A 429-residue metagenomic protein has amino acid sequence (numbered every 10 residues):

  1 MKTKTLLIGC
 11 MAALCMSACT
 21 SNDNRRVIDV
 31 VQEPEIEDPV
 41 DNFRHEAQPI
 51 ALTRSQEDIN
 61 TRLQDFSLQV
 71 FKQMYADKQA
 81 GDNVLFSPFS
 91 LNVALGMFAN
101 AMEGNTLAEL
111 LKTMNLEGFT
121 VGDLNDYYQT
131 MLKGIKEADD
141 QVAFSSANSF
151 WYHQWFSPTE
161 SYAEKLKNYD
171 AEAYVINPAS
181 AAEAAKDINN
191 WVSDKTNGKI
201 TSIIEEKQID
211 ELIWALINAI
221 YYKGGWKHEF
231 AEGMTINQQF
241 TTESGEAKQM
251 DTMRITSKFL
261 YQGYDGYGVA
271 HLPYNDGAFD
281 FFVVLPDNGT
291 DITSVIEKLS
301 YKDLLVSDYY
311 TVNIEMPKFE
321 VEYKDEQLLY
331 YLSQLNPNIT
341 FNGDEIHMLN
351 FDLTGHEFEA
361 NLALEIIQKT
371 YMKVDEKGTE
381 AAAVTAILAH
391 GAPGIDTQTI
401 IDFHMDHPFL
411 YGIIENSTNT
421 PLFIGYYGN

Functional and structural regions predicted by a protein language model:
M1-S17: Sec-dependent bacterial lipoprotein signal peptides
L7, C19-P178: Detector for small/aliphatic-rich hydrophobic stretches
V30-R44, E359-A360, Q368, K377-A381 (+2 more regions): Non-catalytic interaction/Regulatory regions outside core domains
G81, V121-V283, D287, S307-I395: Non-catalytic, conformational "gating/processing" segments within enzyme and secreted inhibitor domains
P88-M102, W214, Y411-N416, P421: Extended, hydrophobic/aromatic-rich amphipathic alpha-helical segments that build helical scaffolds
L95, T106-L110, T290-T293, Y323-D325 (+2 more regions): Extracytoplasmic/secreted cell-surface and envelope-processing proteins
L216, G268-V284, D396-N429: Extended hydrophobic
P286-D308: Internal alpha/beta scaffold segment
